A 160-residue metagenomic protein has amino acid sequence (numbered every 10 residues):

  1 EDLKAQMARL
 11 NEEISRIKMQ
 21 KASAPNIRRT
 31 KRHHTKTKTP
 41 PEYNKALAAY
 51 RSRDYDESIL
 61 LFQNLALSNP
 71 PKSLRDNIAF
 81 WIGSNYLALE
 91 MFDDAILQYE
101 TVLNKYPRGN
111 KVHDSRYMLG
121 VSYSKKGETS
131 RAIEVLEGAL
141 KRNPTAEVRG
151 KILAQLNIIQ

Functional and structural regions predicted by a protein language model:
E1-L61, S68: Acidic, proline-/serine-/threonine-rich low-complexity intrinsically disordered segments
S68-L74, N104-K111, L140-G150: Short solvent-exposed coil/turn linkers within tandem alpha-helical repeat scaffolds
